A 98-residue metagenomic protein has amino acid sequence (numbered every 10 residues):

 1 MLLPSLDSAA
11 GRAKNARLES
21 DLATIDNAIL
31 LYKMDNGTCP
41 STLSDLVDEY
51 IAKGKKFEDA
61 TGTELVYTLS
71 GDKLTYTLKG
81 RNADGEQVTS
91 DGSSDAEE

Functional and structural regions predicted by a protein language model:
M1-S20: Amphipathic alpha-helical segments typified by the pilin-like N-terminal helix that continues immediately C-terminal
A10-A13, G80, S93: Short, intrinsically disordered, low-complexity terminal segments
L18, L22-I29: N-terminal membrane-insertion helices
N27-D84, E97-E98: Extracellular/periplasmic head regions of type IV pilus-like filament subunits
Q87-G92: Edge beta-strands of extracellular beta-sandwich domains
